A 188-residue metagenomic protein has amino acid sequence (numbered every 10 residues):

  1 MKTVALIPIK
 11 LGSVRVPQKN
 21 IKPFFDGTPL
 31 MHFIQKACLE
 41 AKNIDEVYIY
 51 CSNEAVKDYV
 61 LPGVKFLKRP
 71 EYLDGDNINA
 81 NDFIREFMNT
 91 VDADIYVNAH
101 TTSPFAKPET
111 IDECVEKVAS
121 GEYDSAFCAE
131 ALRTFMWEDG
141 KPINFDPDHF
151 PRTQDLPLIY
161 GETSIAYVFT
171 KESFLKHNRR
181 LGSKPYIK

Functional and structural regions predicted by a protein language model:
M1-P17: N-terminal nucleotide-binding beta1-loop-alpha1 segment
K2-I7, M31, E46-I49: Hydrophobic targeting segments
K19-F25, E71-L73: Short glycine-enriched, charge-decorated loop/helix-capping segments at active-site entrances that position
G27, C51-A55, A131: Residues in the short beta-alpha loop(s) of Rossmann-like NAD(P)-binding domains
P29-V47, D58: A short, N-terminal amphipathic alpha-helix
I44, A93, E122-D124: Short, high-confidence coil segments that cap the C-terminus of an alpha-helix and link into the following beta-strand
Y48, E54-V97, F105-E113: Short phosphate-binding loop-to-helix
D82-F83, P104-Y186: Conserved core of the sugar-phosphate nucleotidyltransferase
